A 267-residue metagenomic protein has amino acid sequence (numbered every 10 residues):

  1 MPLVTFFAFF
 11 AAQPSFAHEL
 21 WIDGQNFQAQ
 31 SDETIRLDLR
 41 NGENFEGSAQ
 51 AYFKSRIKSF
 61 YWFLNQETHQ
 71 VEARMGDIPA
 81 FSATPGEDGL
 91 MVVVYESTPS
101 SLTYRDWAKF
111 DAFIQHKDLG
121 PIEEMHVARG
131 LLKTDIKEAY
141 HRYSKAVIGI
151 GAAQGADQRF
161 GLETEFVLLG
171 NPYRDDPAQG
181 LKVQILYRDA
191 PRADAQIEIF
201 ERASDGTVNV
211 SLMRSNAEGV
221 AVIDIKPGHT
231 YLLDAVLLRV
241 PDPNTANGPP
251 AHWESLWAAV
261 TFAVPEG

Functional and structural regions predicted by a protein language model:
M1-A12: Bacterial N-terminal signal peptides
Q13-A17: Sec/Tat signal peptide C-region and signal peptidase I cleavage site
H18-A73: Start-of-domain marker
H18-I35, K117-L181, L186-R192, A203-G206 (+1 more regions): Beta-strand-rich domain onsets/edges
R56-K58, A193-A195, Y231: Short beta-strand/loop motifs in extracellular/secreted proteins, especially within beta-sandwich accessory domains
K58-T68, Q196-L212: Short amphipathic beta-strand segments in non-cytosolic proteins
D77-A80, G89, R214-H229: Glycine-centered loop-to-beta-strand initiation motif
S97-D106, R239-T245: Short acidic/polar inter-strand loop motif in beta-rich domains
